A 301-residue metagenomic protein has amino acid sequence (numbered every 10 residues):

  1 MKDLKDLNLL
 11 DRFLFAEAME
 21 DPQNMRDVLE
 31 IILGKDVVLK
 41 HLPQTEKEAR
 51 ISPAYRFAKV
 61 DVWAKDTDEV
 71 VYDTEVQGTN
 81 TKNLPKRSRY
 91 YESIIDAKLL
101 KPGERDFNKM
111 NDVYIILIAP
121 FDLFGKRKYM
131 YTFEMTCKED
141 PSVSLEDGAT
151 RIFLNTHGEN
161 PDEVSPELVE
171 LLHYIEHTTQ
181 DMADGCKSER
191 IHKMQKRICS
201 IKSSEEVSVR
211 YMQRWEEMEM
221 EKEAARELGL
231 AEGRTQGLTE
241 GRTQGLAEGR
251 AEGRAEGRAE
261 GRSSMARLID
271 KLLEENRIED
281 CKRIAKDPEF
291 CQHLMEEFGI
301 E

Functional and structural regions predicted by a protein language model:
M1-E301: Elongated, amphipathic alpha-helical interaction scaffolds
